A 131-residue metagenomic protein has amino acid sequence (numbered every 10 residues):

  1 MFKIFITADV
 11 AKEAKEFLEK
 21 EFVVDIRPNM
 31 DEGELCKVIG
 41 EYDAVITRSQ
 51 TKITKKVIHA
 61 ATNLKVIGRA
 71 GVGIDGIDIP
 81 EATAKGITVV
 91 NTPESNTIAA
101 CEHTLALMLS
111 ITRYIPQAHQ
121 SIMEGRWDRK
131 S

Functional and structural regions predicted by a protein language model:
M1-T92: An N-terminal-biased, well-structured beta-alpha scaffold segment characteristic of Rossmann-like dinucleotide-binding
K85, P93-S131: Phosphate-binding beta-alpha-beta segment of Rossmann-like dinucleotide-binding domains, i.e., the NAD(P)
